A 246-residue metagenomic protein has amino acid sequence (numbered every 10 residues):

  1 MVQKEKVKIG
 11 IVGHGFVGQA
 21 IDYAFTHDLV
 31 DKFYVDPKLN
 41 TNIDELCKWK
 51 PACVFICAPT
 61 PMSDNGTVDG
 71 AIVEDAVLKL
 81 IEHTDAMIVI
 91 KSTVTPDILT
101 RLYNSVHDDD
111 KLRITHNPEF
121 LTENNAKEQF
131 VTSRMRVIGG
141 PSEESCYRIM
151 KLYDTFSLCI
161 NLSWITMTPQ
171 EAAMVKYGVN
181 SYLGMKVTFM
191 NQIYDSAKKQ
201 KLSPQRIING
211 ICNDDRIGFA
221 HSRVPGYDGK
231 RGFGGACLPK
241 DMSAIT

Functional and structural regions predicted by a protein language model:
M1-K50: NAD(P)+-binding Rossmann beta1-loop-alpha1 motif at the extreme N-terminus of oxidoreductases
V2-K8, L29-K32, P51, K198-T246: NAD(P)-dependent Rossmann-like dehydrogenase/reductase catalytic/cofactor-binding core
E5-V7, A86, R134: Nucleotide donor/acceptor-binding cores
V17, T93-D97, L183: Gly/Ser/Thr-rich loops at beta-strand to alpha-helix junctions that form or flank small-molecule/cofactor-binding
T26-L29, Y103-T115, T122, A126-A220: Internal alpha-helical scaffold of NAD(P)-dependent oxidoreductase catalytic cores
C53, P61-N125: Rossmann-like NAD(P)(H) cofactor-binding subdomain of soluble oxidoreductases
C53-C57, V137: Structural motif
